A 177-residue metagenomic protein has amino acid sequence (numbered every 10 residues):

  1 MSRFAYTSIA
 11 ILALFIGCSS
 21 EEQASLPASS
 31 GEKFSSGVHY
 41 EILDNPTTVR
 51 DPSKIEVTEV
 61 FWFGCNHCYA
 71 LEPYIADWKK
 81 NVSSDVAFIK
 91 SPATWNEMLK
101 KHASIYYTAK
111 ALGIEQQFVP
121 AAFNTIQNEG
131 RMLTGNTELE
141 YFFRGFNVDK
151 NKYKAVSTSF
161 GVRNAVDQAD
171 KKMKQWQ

Functional and structural regions predicted by a protein language model:
F4-E97, D170: Extracytoplasmic thiol/disulfide redox context detector
W95-Q177: Cysteine-centric redox/oxidoreductase cores and disulfide-bonded domains
